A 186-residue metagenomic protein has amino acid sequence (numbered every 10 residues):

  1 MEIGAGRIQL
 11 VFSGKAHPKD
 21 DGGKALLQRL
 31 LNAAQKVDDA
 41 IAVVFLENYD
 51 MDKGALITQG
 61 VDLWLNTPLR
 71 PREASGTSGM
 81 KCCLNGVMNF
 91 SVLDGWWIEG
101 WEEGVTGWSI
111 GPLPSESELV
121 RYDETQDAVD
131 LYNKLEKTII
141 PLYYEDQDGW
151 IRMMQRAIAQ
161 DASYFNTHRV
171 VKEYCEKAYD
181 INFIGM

Functional and structural regions predicted by a protein language model:
M1, L30, A34, I139-Y143: Structured alpha-helical segments in the cores of large, soluble enzyme domains
G4, V11-A55, V61: Nucleotide-activated donor-binding/catalytic signature segment of Leloir-type glycosyltransferases, i.e., the conserved
G6-I8, T58-Y164, H168-R169, E173-D180 (+1 more regions): Catalytic binding pocket for nucleotide-activated donors in carbohydrate/polymer assembly enzymes
A25, L46, D180-M186: A terminal-accessory region detector
